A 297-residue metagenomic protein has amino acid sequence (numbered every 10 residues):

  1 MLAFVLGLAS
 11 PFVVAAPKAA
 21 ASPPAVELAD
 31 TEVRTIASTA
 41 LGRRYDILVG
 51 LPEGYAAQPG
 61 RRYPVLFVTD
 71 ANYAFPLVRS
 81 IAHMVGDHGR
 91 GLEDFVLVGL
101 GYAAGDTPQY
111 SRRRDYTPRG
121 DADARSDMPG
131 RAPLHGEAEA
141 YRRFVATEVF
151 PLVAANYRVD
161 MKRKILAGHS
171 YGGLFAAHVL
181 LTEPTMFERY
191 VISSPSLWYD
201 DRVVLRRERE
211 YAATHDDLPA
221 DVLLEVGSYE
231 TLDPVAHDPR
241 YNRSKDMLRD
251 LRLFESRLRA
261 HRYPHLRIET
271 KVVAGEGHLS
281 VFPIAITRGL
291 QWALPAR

Functional and structural regions predicted by a protein language model:
M1-P11: Bacterial N-terminal signal peptides
A16-R297: Non-catalytic cap/lid and distal C-terminal segments of serine-dependent acyl enzymes
